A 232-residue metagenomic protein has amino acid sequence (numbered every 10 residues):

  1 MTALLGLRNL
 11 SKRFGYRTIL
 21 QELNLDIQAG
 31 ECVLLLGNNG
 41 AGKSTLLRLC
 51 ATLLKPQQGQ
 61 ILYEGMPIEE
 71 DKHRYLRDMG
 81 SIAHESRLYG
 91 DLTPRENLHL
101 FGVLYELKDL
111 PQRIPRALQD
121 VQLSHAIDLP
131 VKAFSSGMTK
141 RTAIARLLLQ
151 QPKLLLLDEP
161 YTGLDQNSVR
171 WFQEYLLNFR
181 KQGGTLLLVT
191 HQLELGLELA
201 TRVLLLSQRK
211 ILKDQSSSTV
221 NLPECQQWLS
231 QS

Functional and structural regions predicted by a protein language model:
L36-N38: The feature captures the beta-strand-to-loop junction immediately N-terminal to the Walker
A51: Helix-to-loop junction immediately C-terminal to a conserved catalytic motif
G59-E70, Y75: Conserved ABC transporter NBD signature motif
H99, V103, D109-A126: Conserved ABC ATPase "signature" region
L155-D158: Catalytic Walker B motif of ABC-type/P-loop ATPase nucleotide-binding domains
T190-H191: H-loop/switch region of ABC-family ATPase nucleotide-binding domains
